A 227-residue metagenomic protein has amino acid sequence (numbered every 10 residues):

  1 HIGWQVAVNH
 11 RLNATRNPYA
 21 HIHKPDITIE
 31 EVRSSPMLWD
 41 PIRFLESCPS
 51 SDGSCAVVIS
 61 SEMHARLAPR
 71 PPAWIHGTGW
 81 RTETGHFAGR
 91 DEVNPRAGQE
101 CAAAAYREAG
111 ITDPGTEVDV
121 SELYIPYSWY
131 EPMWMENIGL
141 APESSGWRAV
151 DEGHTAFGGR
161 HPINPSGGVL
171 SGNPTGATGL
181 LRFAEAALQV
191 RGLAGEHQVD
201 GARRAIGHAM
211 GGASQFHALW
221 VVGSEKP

Functional and structural regions predicted by a protein language model:
H1-P41: Glycine-rich, mobile lid/loop segments that gate access to catalytic sites or pores
W4-Q5, M37-A104, E152-S166, Q198-R204 (+3 more regions): Condensing-enzyme catalytic core mediating Claisen C-C bond formation in acyl metabolism
A7, R11-H21, E83-A88, P126-E131 (+2 more regions): Acyl-CoA/ACP chain-elongation machinery
L67, A102-E117, A194: Phosphate/pyrophosphate-binding loops at sites that engage ATP/ADP/AMP, CoA/4′-phosphopantetheine, polyphosphate
T78-R81, D119-S128, G168: A short beta-alpha structural unit
F87-D91, Y124-W147, G176, A213-V221: Short glycine/threonine-rich loop-to-helix capping motif typified by GTGT followed within a few residues by an Asp-Pro
A97, C101-G110, Y130-I138, R182 (+1 more regions): Stable alpha-helical structural segments in soluble proteins, enriched in small hydrophobic residues
